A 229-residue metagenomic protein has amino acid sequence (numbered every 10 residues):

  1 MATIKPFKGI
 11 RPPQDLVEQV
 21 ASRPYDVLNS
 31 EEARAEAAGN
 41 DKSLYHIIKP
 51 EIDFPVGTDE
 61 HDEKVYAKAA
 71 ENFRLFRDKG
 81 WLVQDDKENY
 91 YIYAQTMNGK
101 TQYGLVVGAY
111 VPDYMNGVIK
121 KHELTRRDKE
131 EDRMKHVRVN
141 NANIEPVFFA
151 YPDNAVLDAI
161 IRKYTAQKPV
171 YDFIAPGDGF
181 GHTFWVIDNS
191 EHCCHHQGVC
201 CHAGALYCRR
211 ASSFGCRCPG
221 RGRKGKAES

Functional and structural regions predicted by a protein language model:
M1-S229: A cross-family signal for N-terminal binding/gating loops and helix N-caps that shape access to the active site
